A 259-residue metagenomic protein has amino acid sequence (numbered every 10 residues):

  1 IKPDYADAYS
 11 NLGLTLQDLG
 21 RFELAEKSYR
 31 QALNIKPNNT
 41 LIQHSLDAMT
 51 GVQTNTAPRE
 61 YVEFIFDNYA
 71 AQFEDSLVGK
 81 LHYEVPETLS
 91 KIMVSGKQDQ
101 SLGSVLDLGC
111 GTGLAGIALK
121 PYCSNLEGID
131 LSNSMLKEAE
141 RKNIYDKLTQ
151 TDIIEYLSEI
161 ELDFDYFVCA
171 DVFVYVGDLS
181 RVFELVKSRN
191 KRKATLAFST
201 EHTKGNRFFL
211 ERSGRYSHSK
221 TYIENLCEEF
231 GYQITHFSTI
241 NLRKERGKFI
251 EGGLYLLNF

Functional and structural regions predicted by a protein language model:
D7-Q17, H44: Conserved alpha-helical positions within TPR/SEL1-like repeat arrays
L106, T112-Y156: Class I SAM-dependent methyltransferase SAM/SAH-binding core
V168: A conserved beta-strand element that flanks and buttresses the S-adenosyl-L-methionine
S180-T195: A short glycine-rich, Lys/Arg-flanked "PGG" loop and its adjoining helix->strand segment in the class I
F198-Y216: Short, glycine-/aromatic-enriched active-site segment of Class I SAM-dependent methyltransferases
R215-F230, F237: Short alpha-helix
